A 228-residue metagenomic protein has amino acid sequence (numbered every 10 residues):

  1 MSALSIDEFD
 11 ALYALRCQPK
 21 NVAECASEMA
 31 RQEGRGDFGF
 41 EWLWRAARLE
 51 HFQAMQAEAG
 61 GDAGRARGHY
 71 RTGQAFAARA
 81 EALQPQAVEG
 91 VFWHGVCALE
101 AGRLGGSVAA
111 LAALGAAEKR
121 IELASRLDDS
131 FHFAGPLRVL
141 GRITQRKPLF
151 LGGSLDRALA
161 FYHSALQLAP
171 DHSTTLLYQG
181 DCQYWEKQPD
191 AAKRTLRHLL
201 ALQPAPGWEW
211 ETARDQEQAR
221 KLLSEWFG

Functional and structural regions predicted by a protein language model:
M1-L4, R194-T195, L202-G228: Terminal, low-structured helical/coil segments at or just beyond the last alpha-helical repeat
L12, E50, A57, A98 (+4 more regions): Residue at a conserved register position within TPR or TPR-like alpha-solenoid repeats
A14-A30, A63-A77, A110-E118, L151-L159 (+1 more regions): Helix-turn-helix repeat elements of alpha-solenoid scaffolds
D37-F38, P85, D129-F131, P170: Short coil turns that delineate tetratricopeptide repeat
W42, G90, A134-P136, T175 (+1 more regions): TPR alpha-solenoid repeat register
A112-S125, R157, Y184, P189-G207: TPR/TPR-like (Sel1-like) alpha-helical repeat modules
